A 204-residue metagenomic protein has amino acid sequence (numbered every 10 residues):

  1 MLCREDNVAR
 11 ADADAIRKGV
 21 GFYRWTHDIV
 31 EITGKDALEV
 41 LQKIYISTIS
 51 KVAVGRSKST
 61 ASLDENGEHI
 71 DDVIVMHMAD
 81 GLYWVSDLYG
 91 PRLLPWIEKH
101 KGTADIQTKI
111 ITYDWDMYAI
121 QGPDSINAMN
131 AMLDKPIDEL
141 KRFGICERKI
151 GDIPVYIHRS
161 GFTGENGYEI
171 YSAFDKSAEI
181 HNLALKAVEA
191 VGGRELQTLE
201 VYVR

Functional and structural regions predicted by a protein language model:
M1-R204: Basic, glycine/lysine-rich polyanion-binding surfaces/domains
